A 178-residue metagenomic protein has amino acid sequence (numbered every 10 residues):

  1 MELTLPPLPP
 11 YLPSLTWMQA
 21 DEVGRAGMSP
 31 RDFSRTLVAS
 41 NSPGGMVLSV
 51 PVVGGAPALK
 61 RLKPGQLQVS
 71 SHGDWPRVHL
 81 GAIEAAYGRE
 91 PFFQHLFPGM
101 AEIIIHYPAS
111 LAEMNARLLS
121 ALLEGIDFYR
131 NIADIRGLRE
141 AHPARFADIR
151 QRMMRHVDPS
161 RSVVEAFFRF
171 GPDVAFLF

Functional and structural regions predicted by a protein language model:
M1-F178: Residues lining hydrophobic/aromatic ligand-binding pockets adjacent to catalytic sites
